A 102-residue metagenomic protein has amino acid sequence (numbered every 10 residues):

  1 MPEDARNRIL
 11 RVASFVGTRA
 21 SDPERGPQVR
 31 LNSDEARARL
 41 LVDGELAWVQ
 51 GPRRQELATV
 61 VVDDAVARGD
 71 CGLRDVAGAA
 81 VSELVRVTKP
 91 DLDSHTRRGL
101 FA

Functional and structural regions predicted by a protein language model:
M1-A102: Long, contiguous, secondary-structure-rich segments that constitute the structural scaffold of globular domains
